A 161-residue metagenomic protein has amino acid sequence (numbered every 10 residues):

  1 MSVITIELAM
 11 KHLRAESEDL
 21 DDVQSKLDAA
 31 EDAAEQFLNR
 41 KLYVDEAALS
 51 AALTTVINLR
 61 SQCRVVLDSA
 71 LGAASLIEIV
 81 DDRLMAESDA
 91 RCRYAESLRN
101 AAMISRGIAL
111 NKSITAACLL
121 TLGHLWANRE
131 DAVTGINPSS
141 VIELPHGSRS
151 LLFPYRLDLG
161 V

Functional and structural regions predicted by a protein language model:
M1-V161: Divalent metal-cofactor coordination and adjacent catalytic microenvironments
